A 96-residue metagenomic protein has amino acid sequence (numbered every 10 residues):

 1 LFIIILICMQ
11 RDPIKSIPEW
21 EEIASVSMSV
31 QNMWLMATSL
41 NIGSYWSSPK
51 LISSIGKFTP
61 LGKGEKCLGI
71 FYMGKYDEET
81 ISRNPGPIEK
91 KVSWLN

Functional and structural regions predicted by a protein language model:
L1-V26: Glycine/small-residue-rich phosphate/adenosyl-binding loop
F2-I5, G43-S44, G69: Structural motif
M9, P49, K75: Short secondary-structure boundary segments
I17, E21, L40-I55: GST superfamily/GST-like fold recognition
L35-S39: Short hydrophobic alpha-helices that are characteristic scaffold elements of the AMP-binding
G56-I70: Short, electropositive alpha-helical surface patch
C67-N96: C-terminal helix-cap and adjacent tail motif
